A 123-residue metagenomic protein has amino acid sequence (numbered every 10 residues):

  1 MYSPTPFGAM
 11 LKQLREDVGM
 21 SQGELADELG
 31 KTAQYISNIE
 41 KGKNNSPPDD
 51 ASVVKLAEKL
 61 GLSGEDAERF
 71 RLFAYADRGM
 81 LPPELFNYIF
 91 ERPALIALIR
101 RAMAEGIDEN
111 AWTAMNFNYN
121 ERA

Functional and structural regions predicted by a protein language model:
M1-D17, M103, D108-W112, F117-E121: A short, Lys/Arg-rich alpha-helix, primarily the initiator
K12, G23, V54: Residues within the helices of the helix-turn-helix
G19-I39, F70: Short alpha-helical DNA-recognition segment
D27, K43-E58: Short, basic-rich loop-to-helix N-cap that marks the start of a DNA-contacting helix
T32-A33, K43-S46, A74-D77: The DNA-recognition helices of helix-turn-helix-type DNA-binding domains
K55-R69: Intrinsically disordered, low-complexity basic tails/linkers immediately adjacent to helix-turn-helix/homeobox/MYB/SANT
D66-M103: Short, charged recognition helix plus adjacent turn of helix-turn-helix-like nucleic-acid-binding domains
